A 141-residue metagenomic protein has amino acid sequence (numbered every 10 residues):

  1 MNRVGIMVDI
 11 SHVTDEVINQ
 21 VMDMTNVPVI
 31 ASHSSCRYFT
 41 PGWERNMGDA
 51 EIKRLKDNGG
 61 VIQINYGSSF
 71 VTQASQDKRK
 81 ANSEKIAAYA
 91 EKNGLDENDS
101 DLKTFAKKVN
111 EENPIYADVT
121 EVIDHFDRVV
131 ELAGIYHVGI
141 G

Functional and structural regions predicted by a protein language model:
M1-I30, E44-G60, T120-H137: Histidine/acidic residue-rich metal-binding segments in metalloenzymes
I6, F39-T40, P114: A generic structural signal for short
N19-N26, T40-N46, G67-K85, D118-I123: Histidine/acidic-residue-rich catalytic or RNA/ligand-binding cores of hydrolases and nuclease-related proteins
V29-S32, A106: A short alpha-helix capping/helix-coil boundary motif
S34-R37: Short, acidic/turn-prone active-site loops that include or flank metal/cofactor- and phosphate-binding residues
G48-K103: Aromatic-lined glycan-binding groove of carbohydrate-active enzymes
I64-S69, A133-G141: Short acidic/histidine-rich active-site segments
S69, A88-D127, E131: Aromatic-anchored helix/helix-loop segment that forms the rim or "lid" of small-molecule/cofactor binding pockets
